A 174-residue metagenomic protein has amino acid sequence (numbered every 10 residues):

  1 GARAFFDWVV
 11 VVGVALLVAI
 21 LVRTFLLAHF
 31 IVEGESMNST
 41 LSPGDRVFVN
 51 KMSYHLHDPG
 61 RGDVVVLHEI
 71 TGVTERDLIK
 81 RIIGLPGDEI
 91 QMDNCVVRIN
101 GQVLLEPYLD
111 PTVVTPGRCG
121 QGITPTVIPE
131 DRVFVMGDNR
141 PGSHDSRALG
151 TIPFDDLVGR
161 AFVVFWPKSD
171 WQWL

Functional and structural regions predicted by a protein language model:
G1-F5, V9, L21, F25-I31 (+1 more regions): Soluble "head" domains of membrane/secretory-pathway proteins
V11-A19: Hydrophobic alpha-helical membrane-embedded or membrane-associated segments
